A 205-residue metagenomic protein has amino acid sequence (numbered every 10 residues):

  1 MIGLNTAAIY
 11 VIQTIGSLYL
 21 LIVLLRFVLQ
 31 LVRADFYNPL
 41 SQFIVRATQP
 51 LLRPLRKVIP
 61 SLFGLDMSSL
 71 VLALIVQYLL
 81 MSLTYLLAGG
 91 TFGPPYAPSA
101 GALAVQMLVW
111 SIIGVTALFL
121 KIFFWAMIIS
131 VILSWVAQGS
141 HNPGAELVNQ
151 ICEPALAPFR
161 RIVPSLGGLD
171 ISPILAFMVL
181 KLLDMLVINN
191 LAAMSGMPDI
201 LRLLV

Functional and structural regions predicted by a protein language model:
M1-V205: Selective transmembrane helix interface/packing segments
